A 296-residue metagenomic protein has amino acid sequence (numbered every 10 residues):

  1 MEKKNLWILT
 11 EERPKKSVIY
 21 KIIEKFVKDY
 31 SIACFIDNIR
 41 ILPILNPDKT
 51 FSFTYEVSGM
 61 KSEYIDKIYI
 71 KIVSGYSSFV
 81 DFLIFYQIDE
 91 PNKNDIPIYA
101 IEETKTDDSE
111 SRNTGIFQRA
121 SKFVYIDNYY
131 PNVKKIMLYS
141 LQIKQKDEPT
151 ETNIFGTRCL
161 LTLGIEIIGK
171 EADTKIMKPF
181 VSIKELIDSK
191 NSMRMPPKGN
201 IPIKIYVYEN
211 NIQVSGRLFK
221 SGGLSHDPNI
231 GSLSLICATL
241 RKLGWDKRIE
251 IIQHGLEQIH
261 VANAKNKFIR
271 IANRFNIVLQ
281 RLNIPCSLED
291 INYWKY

Functional and structural regions predicted by a protein language model:
M1-K28: Charged, often low-complexity linker/regulatory segments
E2-I8, I32-F35, P97-A100, P131-I143 (+3 more regions): Hydrophobic beta-strand segments of well-ordered beta-sheets in folded domains
V18-D29, E148-G169: Short, aromatic/basic amphipathic alpha-helical patches
I36-D95: Active-site metal-binding core of divalent-cation-utilizing nuclease and nuclease-like domains
F82-I84, P97-T106, F123: Conserved catalytic cores of phosphodiester-cleaving nucleases, focusing on short active-site segments
D107-R119, E148-P149: Active-site-adjacent loop/helix micro-motif of nuclease/hydrolase catalytic cores
D127-C159: Nucleic-acid nuclease catalytic cores
G156-Y296: Non-catalytic C-terminal interaction segments of nucleic acid-processing enzymes
